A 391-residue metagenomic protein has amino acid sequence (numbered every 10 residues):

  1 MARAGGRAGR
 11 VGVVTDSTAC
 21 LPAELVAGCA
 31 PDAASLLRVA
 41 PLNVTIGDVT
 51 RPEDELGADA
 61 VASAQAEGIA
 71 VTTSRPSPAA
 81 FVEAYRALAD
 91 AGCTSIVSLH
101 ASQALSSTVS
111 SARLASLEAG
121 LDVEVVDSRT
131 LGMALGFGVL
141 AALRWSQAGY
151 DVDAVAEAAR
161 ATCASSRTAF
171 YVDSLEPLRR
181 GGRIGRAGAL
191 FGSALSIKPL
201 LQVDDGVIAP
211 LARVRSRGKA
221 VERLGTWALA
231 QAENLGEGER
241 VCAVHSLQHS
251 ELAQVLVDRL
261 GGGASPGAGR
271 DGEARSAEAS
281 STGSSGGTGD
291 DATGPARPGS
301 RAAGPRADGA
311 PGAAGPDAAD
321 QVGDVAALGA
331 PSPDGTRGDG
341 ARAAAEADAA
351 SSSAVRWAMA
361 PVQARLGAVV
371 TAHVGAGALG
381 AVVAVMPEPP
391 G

Functional and structural regions predicted by a protein language model:
M1-A2, A8, P78-V82: M14 metallocarboxypeptidase catalytic domain recognition
R3-G12, S17-T45, T108-E124, T130-E278 (+3 more regions): Mixed-charge interfacial surface used for oligomerization/domain docking and macromolecular partner engagement
G47-G120: Class I S-adenosyl-L-methionine
R75-P76, D127-R129: Short beta->alpha junction loops
